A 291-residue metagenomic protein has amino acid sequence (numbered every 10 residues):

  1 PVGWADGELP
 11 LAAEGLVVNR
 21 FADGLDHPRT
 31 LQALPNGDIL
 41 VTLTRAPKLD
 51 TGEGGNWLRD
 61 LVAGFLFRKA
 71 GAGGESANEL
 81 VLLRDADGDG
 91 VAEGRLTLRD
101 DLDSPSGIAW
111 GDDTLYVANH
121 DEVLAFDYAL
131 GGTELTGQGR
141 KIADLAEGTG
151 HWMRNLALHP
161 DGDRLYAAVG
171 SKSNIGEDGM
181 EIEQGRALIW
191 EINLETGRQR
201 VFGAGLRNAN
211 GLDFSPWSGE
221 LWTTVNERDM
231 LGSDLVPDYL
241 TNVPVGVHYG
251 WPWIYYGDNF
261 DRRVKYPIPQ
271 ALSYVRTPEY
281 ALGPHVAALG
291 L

Functional and structural regions predicted by a protein language model:
P1-A13, K48-A77, M153, S171-E177 (+3 more regions): Beta-propeller domain segments
E14, G24, S76, V91 (+5 more regions): Conserved loop/turn at the beginning of each blade in beta-propeller domains
V18-A22, G94-R99, R140-L145, R198-G203 (+1 more regions): A short beta-strand motif characteristic of beta-propeller blades
H27-T30, S104-G107, N155, G211 (+1 more regions): Conserved beta-strand position repeated once per blade in WD40 beta-propeller domains
L34-G37, W110-D113, L158-G162, D213-S218: Residue-level detector of Asp-centered blade-edge/turn motifs that repeat once per structural unit in beta-propeller
L40-T42, V117-A118, Y166-A168, W222-V225: Residue position within the beta-strands of beta-propeller blades
L83-D89, F126-E134, V243-G250: Short loop/turn segments immediately following beta-strands, especially the blade-tip and inter-blade linker loops
V91-T114, N119-D161, S171-N174, R198: Asp-box/WD-like beta-propeller blade repeats and closely related beta-sheet repeat scaffolds
